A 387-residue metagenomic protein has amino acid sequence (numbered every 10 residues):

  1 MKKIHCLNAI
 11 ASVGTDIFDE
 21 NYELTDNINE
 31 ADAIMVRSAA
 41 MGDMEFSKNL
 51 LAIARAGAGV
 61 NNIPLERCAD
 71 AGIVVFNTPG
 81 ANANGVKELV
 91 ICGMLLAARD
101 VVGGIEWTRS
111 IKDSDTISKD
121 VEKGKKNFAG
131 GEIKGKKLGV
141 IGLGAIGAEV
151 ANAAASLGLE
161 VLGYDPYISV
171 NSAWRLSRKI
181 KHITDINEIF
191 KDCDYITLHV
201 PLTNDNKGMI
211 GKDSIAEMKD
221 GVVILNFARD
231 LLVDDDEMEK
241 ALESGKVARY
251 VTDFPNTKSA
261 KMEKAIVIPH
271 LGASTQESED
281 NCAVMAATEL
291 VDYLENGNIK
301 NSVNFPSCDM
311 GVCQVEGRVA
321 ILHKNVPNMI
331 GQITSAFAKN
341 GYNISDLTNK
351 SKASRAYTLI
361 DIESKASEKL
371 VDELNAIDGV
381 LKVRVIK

Functional and structural regions predicted by a protein language model:
M1-T78, K191, G211-E217, V223 (+3 more regions): An N-terminal-biased, well-structured beta-alpha scaffold segment characteristic of Rossmann-like dinucleotide-binding
A39-M44, L162, P166-S259, S274: Rossmann-like adenosine-cofactor binding region
P79-K137, N301-V303: Phosphate-binding beta-alpha-beta segment of Rossmann-like dinucleotide-binding domains, i.e., the NAD(P)
K87-E106, A154-L159, M285-N298, T334-A338: Oxidoreductase and adenylate-handling cofactor-binding alpha/beta cores
L143-G144: Glycine-rich Rossmann-fold phosphate-binding loop(s) that bind the pyrophosphate of adenine dinucleotide cofactors
G147-A148: N-terminal Rossmann-fold NAD(P) dinucleotide-binding loop
K212, D220-C313, Y357, K387: Rossmann-like dinucleotide-binding domain for NAD(H)/NADP(H)
N304-K387: A conserved regulatory-domain signal marking ACT and ACT-like small-molecule sensing domains and adjacent regulatory
